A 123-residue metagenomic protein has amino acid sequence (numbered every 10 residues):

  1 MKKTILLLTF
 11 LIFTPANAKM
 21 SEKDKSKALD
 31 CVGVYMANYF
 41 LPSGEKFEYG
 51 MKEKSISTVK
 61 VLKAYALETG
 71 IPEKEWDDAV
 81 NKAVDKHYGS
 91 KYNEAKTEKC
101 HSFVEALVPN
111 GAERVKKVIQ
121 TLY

Functional and structural regions predicted by a protein language model:
T4-T14: Sec-dependent N-terminal signal peptides
M20-I71: Short N-proximal segments of mature Sec-exported proteins
Y49-Y123: Compact alpha-helical subdomains of small soluble proteins
